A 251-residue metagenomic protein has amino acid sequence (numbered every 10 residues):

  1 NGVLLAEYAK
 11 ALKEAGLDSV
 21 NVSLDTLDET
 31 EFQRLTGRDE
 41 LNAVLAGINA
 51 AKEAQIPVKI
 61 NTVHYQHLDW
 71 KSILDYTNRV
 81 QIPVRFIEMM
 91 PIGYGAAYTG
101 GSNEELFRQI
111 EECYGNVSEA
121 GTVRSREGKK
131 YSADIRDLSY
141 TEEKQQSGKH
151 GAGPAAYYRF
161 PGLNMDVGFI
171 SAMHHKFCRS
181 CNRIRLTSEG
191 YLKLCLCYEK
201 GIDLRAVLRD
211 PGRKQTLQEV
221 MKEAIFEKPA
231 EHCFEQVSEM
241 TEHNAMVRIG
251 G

Functional and structural regions predicted by a protein language model:
N1-I87: Radical SAM/AdoMet-radical enzyme domain recognition
R79, M89-I92, A96-G251: Auxiliary Fe-S-binding modules of radical SAM enzymes
